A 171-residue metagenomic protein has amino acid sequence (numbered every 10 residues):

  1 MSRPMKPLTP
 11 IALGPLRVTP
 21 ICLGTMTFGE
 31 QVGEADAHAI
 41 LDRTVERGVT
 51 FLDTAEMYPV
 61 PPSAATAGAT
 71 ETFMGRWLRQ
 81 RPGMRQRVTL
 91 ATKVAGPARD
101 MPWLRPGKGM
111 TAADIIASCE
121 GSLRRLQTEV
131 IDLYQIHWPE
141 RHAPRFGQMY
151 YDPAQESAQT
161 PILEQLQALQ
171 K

Functional and structural regions predicted by a protein language model:
M1-K93: N-terminal binding-site loop/beta-alpha segment at the start of enzyme catalytic domains that lines or forms
R17, V94-G96, H137-H142: Short, flexible active-site-adjacent loop segments at beta-strand->alpha-helix junctions, enriched in small/polar
R17-I21, A98-M101, F146-M149: A short alpha-helix capping/helix-coil boundary motif
Y58-P62, A98-P102, H142-P144: A short acidic, helix-capping loop that chelates divalent metal ions and anchors anionic groups
G83-R85, V94-A98, P153, Q159: P-loop/Walker A phosphate-binding loop and immediately adjacent motor/lid segment at beta-alpha junctions
P102-K171: Glycine/proline-rich, positively charged, aromatic-decorated active-site loop/lid region on the catalytic face
